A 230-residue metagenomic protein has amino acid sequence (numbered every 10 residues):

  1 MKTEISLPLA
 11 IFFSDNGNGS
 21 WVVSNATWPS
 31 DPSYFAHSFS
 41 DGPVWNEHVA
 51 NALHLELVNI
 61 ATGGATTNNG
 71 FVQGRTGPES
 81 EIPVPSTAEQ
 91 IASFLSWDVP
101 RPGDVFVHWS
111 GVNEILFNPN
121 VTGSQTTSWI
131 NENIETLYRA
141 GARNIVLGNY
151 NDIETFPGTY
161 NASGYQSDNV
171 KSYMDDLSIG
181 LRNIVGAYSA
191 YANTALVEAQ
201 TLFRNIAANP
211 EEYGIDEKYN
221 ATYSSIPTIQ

Functional and structural regions predicted by a protein language model:
M1-N25, G186, T194, P210-Y213: Eukaryotic N-terminal targeting leaders
I5-D15, E47, E56-A61, D104-S110 (+5 more regions): Structural recognition of the beta-strand scaffold that forms the well-ordered cores of secreted hydrolase catalytic
N16-N18, T67-F71, I115-F117, E154-T159: Short acidic/His/Gly/Ser-rich catalytic and metal-binding motifs that mark active-site loops of diverse hydrolases
N18, N25, N120, S124-Q125 (+2 more regions): N-linked glycosylation sites
P29-S128: Conserved SGNH/GDSL esterase-like catalytic core that processes O-acyl groups on lipids and polysaccharides
F35, L116-N120, I153-D175: Serine-dependent acyl-ester chemistry module
H48-L55, T136-N144, D176-V197: A structural motif corresponding to the C-terminal end of an alpha-helix and its immediate exit/capping segment
D152-D168, A187, A192-Q230: Mobile gating loops/cap/lid regions near enzyme active sites that modulate substrate access
